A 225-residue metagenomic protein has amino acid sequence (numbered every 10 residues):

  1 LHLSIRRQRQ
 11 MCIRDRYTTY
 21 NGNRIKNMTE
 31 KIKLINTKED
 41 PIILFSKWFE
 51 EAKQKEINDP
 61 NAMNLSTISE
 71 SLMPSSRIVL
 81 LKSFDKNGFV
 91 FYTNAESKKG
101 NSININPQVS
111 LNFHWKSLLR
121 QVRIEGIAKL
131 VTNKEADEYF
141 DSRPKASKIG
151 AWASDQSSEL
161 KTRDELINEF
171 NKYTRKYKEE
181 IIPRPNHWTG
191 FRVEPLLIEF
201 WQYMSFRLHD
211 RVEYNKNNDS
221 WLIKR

Functional and structural regions predicted by a protein language model:
L1-D15: Single conserved hydrophobic/aromatic residue that forms the stacking wall/gate of nucleotide- or nucleobase-binding
Y20-R225: Binding-site signature for planar aromatic cofactors or substrates
